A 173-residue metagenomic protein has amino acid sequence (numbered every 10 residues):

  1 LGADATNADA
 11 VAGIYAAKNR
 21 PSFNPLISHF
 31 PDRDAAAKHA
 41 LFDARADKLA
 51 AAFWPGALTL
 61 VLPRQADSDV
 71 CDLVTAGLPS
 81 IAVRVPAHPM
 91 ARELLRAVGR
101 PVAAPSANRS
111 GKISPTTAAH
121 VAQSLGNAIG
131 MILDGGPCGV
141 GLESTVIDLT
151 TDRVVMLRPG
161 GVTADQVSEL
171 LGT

Functional and structural regions predicted by a protein language model:
L1-T173: Active-site-adjacent structural elements in enzyme catalytic cores
